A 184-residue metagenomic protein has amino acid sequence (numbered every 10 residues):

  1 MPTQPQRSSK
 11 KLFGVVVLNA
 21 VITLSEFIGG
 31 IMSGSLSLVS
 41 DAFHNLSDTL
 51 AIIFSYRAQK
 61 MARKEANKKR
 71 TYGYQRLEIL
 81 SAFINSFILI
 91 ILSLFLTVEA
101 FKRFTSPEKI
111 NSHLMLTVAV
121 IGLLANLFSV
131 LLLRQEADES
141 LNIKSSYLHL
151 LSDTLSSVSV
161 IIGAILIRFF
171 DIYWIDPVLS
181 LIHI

Functional and structural regions predicted by a protein language model:
M1-G14, S37, F43, A51-H183: Alpha-helical transmembrane segments and adjacent TM-loop junctions that form the membrane-embedded core of multi-pass
V15-T23: The first (N-terminal) embedded transmembrane alpha-helix
T23-L24, I161: Small-residue-rich packing faces within the transmembrane alpha-helices of Major Facilitator Superfamily
I28-V39: Short, hydrophobic transmembrane alpha-helix segments
